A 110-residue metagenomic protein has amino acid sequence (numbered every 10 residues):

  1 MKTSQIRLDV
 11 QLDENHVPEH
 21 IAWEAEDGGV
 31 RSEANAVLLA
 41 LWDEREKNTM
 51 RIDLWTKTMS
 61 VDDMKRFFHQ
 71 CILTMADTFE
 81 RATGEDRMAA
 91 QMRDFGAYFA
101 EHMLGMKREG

Functional and structural regions predicted by a protein language model:
M1-L8, V30: Structured beta-strand/loop patches that form or line metal/cofactor-binding pockets in enzymes
I6-A25: Active-site and channel-lining beta-strand-loop segments that bind or position nucleotide-derived/phosphorylated
H16, Q70-C71, Y98, H102: Generic signature of intrinsically disordered, low-complexity segments enriched in small/polar residues
E19-G84: Active-site- and interface-proximal helix/loop "cap" or "latch" segments in soluble metabolic and energy-transducing
D77-G110: C-terminal charged interaction modules
